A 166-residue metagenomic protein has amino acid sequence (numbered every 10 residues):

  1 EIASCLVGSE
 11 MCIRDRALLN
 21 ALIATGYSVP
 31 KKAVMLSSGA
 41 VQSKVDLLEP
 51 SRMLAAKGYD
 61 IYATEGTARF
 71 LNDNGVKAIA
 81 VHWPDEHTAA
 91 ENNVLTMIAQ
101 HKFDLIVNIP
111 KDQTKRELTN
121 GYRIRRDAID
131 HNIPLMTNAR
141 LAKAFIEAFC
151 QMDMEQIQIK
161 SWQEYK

Functional and structural regions predicted by a protein language model:
E1-G8, I13: Single conserved hydrophobic/aromatic residue that forms the stacking wall/gate of nucleotide- or nucleobase-binding
R16-V41, D85: Long, charged amphipathic helices and adjacent flexible linkers at domain junctions
L22-V34, L54-A55, T96-F103: Glycine-rich phosphate/diphosphate-binding loops that line cofactor/substrate pockets in enzymes
M35, G58-F70: Short internal beta-strands
Q42-R52, T67: N-terminal active-site wall of soluble small-molecule enzyme domains
E65-E86: Short connector loops at secondary-structure junctions
H82-D85, E91-K166: Peripheral docking tails and interdomain loops at the edges of cofactor- or intermediate-handling domains
